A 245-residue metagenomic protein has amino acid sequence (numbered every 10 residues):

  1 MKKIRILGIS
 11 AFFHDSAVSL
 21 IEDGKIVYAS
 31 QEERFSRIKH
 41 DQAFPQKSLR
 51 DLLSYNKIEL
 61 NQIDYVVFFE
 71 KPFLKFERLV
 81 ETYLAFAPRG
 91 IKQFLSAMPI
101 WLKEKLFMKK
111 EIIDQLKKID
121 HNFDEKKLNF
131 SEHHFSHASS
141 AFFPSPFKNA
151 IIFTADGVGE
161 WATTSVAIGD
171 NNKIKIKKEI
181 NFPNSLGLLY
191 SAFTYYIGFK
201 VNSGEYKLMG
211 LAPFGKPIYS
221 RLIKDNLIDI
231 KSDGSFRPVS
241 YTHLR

Functional and structural regions predicted by a protein language model:
K2, F130-I152: Conserved phosphate-binding catalytic cores of ATP/NTP-utilizing and phosphoryl-transfer enzymes
K3-I21, F153-I168: Gly/Thr-rich phosphate-binding beta-strand-loop-beta motif of the actin/hexokinase/Hsp70
F12-D41, I174-I180: Short glycine-rich, Thr/Ser-proximal phosphate-binding strand/loop in the N-terminal lobe of ATP-dependent enzymes
R37-Q46, R50-D51, K173-P217: Glycine-rich phosphate-binding loop plus the immediately following alpha-helix
D51-Q62, L116-H121: Phosphate/pyrophosphate-binding loops at sites that engage ATP/ADP/AMP, CoA/4′-phosphopantetheine, polyphosphate
E59-I113, S139-S140: Short beta-strand-loop/turn "lid" adjacent to the catalytic site in phosphate-handling enzymes
P144-L188: Active-site cavity-forming subdomains of large catalytic enzyme subunits
T242-H243: Conserved small/polar residues in nucleotide/adenosyl-binding loops
